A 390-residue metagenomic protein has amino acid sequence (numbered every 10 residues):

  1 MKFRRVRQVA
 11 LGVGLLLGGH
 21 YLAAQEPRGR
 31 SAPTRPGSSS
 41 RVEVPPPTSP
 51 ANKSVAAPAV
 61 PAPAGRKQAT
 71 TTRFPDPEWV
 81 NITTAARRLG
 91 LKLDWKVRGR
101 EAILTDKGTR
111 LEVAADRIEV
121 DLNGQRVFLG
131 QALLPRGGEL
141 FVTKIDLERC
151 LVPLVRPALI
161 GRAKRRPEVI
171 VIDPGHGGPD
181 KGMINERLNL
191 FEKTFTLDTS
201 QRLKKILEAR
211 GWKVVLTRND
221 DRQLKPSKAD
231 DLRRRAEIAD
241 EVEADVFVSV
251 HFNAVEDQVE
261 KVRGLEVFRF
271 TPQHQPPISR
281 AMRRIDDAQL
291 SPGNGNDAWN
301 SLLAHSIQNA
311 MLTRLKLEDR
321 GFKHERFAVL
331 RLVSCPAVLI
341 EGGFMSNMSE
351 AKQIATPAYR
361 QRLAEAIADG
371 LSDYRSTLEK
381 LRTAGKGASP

Functional and structural regions predicted by a protein language model:
M1, L15, I172: Conserved S/T- and glycine-rich ATP-binding loop of Class I adenylate-forming
K2-A10: Bacterial N-terminal signal peptides that target proteins for export
F3, K53-S54, G387: N-terminal cationic leader/targeting segments used for protein routing and processing
A10-G18: Bacterial N-terminal signal peptides
L15, W95, G161-A163, Q258 (+1 more regions): Sterically constrained small-residue positions within well-ordered secondary structures of folded domains
Y21-L22: Cleavable N-terminal signal peptides
Q25-P179, N185, D198, I206 (+1 more regions): Primary recognition of N-terminal secretory signal peptides and signal-anchoring hydrophobic helices
R28, R35, L190-P390: Active-site-proximal helix/loop segments of hydrolytic enzymes
